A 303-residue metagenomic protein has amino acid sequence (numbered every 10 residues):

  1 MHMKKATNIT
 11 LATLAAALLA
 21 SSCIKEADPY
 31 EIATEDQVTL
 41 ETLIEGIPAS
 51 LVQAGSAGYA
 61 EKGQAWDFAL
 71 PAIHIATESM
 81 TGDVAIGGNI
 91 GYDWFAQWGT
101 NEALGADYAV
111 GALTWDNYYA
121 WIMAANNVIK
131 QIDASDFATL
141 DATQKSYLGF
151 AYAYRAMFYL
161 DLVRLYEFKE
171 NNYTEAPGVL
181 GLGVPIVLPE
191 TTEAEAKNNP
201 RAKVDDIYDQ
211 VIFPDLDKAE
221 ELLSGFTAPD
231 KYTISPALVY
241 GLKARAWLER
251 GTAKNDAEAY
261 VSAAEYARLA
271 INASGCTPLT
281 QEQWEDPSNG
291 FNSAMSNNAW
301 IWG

Functional and structural regions predicted by a protein language model:
M1-S22: Sec-dependent bacterial lipoprotein signal peptides
C23-I75: Membrane-proximal, proline-rich intrinsically disordered regions
A49-G63, A202, D206, E258-E265 (+1 more regions): Extended ligand-binding clefts on enzyme/binding-domain cores
N89-E167, A202-D206, K218-P229: Conserved, well-structured interaction surfaces
I122-A125, Y208, L216, Y260 (+2 more regions): Inward-facing hydrophobic residues that define packing positions of alpha-helical scaffold repeats
V128, I132, L162-V163, I212 (+4 more regions): Alpha-helical solenoid scaffolds that mediate protein-protein interactions, centered on TPR/SEL1-like repeats but also
L165-Q210, A253-V261: Short coil/linker segments at helix-helix boundaries
